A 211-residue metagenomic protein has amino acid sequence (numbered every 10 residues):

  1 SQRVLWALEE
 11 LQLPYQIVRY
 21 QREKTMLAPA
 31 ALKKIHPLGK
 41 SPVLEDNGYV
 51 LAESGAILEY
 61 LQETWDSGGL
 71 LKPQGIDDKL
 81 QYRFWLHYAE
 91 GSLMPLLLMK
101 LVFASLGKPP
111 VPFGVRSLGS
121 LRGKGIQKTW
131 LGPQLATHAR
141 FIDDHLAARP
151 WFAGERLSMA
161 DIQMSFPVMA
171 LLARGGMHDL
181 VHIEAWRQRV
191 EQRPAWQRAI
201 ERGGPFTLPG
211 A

Functional and structural regions predicted by a protein language model:
S1-G125: GST-like domain detector, emphasizing the conserved glutathione-binding G-site in the N-terminal thioredoxin-like
P14, L38-S41, S67, S92 (+5 more regions): A general structural signal for well-ordered secondary-structure junctions
Q21-K24, A160, G204-P205: Conserved beta-strand edge residues that scaffold enzyme active sites
K34, Q192, E201-R202: Phosphate-coordinating loops and pocket residues in cytosolic domains that bind phosphorylated ligands
A56, H182, A195: Residue-level recognition of oxygen-bearing side chains
G68-Q74, P95-L97, F152-E155, L180 (+2 more regions): Short, hydrophobic secondary-structure boundary micro-motifs
L70-Q81, K124-Q134, R202-A211: A short, terminal or domain-edge coil/loop segment
A89-Q192: GST-like fold's C-terminal all-alpha helical module
